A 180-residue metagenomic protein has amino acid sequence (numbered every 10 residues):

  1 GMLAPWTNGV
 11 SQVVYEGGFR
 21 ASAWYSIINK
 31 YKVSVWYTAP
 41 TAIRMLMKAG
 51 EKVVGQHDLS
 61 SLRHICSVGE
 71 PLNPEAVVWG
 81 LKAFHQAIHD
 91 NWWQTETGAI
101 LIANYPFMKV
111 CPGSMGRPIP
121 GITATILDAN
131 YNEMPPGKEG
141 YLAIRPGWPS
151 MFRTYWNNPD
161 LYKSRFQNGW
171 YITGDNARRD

Functional and structural regions predicted by a protein language model:
G1-W6: Short hydrophobic alpha-helical segments of the AMP-binding
T7-V10, Y25, V33-T38, M47-V110 (+2 more regions): Gly/Ser/Thr-rich phosphate-binding loop
T41-R44, E70-P71, G147-S150: Alpha-helix/helix-capping structural signal
V78, G113, D160: Active-site phosphate/pyrophosphate- and oxyanion-stabilizing loops and adjacent acidic/basic residues in soluble
P112-I119, E133, R165-G169: Short Gly/Pro-enriched turn/cap motifs at secondary-structure boundaries
T123, D128-N132, E139, D180: Residue-level recognition of short loop/turn positions
P135-G137, A143-D180: Conserved ATP-binding/catalytic segment of the ANL
